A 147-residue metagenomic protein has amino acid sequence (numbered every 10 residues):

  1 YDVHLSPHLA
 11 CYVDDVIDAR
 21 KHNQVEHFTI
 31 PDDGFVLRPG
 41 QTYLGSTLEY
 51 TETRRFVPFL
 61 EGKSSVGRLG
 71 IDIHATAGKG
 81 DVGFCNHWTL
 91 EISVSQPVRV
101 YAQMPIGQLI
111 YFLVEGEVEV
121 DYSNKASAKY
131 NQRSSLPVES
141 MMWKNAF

Functional and structural regions predicted by a protein language model:
Y1-F147: DUTPase catalytic domain/fold
